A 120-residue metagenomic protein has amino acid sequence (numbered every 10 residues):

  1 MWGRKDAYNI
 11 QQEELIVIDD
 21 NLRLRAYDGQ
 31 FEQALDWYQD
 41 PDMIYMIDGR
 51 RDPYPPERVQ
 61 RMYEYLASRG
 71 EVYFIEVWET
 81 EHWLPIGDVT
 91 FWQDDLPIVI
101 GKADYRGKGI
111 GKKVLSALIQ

Functional and structural regions predicted by a protein language model:
M1-R61: A short, well-structured alpha-helix characteristic of acyl/acetyltransferase catalytic modules
L24, Y73-I75, K112-V114: Generic low-polarity alpha-helical segments
Q33, D95, K113: Amphipathic alpha-helical recognition patches that constitute DNA-binding helices
Q33, Y105-G107: Intrinsically disordered, low-complexity acidic/polar segments
D36, E64-Y65, Q120: Surface-exposed charged/polar residues within alpha-helices that form helix-capping/stabilizing sites and interaction
G49-D104: Acetyl-CoA-dependent GNAT
G107-Q120: Conserved acetyl-CoA-binding loop-helix of GNAT-fold acetyltransferases
